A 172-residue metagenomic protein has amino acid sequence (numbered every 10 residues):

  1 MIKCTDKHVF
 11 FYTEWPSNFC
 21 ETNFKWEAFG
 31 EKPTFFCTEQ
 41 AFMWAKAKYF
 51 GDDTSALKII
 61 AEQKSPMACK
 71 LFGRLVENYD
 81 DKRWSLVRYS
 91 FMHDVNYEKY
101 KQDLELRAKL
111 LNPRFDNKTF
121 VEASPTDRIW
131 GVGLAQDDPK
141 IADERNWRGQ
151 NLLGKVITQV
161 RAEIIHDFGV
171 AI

Functional and structural regions predicted by a protein language model:
M1-I172: Charged, low-complexity intrinsically disordered segments
